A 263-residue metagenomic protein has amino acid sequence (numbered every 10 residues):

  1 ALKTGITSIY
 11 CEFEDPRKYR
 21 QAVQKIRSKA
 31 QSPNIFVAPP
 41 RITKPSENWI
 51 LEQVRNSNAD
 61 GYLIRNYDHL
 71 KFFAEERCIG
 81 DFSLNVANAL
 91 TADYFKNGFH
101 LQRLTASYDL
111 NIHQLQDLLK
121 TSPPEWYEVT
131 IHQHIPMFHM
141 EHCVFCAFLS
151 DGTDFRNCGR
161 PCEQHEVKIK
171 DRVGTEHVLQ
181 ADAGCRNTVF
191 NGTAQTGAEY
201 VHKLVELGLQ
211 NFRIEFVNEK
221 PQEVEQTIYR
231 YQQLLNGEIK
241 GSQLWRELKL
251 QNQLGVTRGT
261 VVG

Functional and structural regions predicted by a protein language model:
L2-G263: Active-site pocket-lining/capping segments in soluble small-molecule metabolic enzymes
